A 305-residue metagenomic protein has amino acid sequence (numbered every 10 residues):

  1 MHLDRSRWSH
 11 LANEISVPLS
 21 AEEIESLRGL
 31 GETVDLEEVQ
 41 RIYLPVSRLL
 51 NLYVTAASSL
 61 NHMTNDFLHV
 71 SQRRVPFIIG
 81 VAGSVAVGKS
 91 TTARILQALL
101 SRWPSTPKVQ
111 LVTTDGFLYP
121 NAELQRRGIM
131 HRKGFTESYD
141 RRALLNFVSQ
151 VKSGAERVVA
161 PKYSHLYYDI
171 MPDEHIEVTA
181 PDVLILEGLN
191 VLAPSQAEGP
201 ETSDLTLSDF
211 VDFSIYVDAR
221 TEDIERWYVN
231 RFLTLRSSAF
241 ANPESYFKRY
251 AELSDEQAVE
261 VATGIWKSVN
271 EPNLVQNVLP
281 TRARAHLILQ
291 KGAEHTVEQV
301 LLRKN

Functional and structural regions predicted by a protein language model:
M1-I15, A21-L36, Y43, V191-S195 (+1 more regions): Conserved NTP phosphate-binding and transfer environment spanning the P-loop NTPase/kinase superfamily
L27-I42, Q110-T113, F117-D169: Conserved nucleotide-sensing/catalytic segment adjacent to the nucleotide-binding pocket in NTP-handling enzymes
D35-H69: N-terminal pre-Walker A segment at the start of P-loop NTPase domains
A56-R73, P243-Q257: Short mixed-charge
N61, H69, R73, R142-D209 (+1 more regions): Glycine-rich phosphate-binding loop used to anchor ATP phosphates in small-molecule kinases, encompassing both
R73-I79: Pre-Walker A (Motif I) flank of P-loop NTPase domains
I79-A98: Glycine-rich phosphate-binding P-loop
A98-Q110: Post-Walker A helix-loop "phosphate-sensing" segment adjacent to the P-loop in P-loop NTPases
